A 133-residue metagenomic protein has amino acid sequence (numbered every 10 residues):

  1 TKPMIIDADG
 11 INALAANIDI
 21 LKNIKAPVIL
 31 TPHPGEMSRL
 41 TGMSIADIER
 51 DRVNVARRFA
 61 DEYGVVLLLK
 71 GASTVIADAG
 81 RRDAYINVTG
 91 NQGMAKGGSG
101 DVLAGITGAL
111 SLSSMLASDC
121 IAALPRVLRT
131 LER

Functional and structural regions predicted by a protein language model:
T1-T89: Glycine-rich phosphate/dinucleotide-binding loop and adjoining beta-alpha-beta core of small-molecule
R39, K96-T130: Short, small-residue alpha-helix embedded
G90-M94: Glycine-rich phosphate/pyrophosphate-binding beta-alpha loops
